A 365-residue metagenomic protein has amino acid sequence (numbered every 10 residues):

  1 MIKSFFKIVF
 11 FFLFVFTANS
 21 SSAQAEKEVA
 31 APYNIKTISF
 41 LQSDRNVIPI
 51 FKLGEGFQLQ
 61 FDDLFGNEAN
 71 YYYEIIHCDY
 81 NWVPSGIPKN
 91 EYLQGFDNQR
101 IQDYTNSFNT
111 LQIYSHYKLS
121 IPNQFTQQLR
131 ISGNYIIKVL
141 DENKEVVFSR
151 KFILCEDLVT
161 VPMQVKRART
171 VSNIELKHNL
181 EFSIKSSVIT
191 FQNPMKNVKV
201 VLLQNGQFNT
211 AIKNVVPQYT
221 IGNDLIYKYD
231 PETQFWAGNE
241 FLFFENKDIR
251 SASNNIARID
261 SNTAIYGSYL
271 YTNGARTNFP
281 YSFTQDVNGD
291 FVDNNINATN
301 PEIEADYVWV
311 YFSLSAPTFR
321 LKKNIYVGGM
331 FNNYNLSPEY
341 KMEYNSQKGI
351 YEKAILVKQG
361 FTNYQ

Functional and structural regions predicted by a protein language model:
M1-E26: Bacterial Sec-dependent N-terminal signal peptides
A30, L154-K177, Q365: Low-complexity, Pro/Ser/Thr- and charge-rich linker/hinge segments at domain boundaries
P32-H77, N173-S186, T299-F312: Contiguous beta-strand segments within globular domains
G66-F96, Q192-V215, K323-N333: Extended low-complexity, serine/threonine- and proline-enriched intrinsically disordered segments
Q94-K118, F208-P217, Y311-Q359, Q365: Aromatic-rich carbohydrate-binding modules that target alpha-glucans
L111-L140: Ligand-binding face of N-terminal immunoglobulin V-set domains in extracellular IgSF glycoproteins
K199-Y281: Long, internal scaffold/assembly segments composed of regular secondary structure
L270-L321: Basic K/R-rich, polyanion-interacting modules in nucleoproteins and related proteins
